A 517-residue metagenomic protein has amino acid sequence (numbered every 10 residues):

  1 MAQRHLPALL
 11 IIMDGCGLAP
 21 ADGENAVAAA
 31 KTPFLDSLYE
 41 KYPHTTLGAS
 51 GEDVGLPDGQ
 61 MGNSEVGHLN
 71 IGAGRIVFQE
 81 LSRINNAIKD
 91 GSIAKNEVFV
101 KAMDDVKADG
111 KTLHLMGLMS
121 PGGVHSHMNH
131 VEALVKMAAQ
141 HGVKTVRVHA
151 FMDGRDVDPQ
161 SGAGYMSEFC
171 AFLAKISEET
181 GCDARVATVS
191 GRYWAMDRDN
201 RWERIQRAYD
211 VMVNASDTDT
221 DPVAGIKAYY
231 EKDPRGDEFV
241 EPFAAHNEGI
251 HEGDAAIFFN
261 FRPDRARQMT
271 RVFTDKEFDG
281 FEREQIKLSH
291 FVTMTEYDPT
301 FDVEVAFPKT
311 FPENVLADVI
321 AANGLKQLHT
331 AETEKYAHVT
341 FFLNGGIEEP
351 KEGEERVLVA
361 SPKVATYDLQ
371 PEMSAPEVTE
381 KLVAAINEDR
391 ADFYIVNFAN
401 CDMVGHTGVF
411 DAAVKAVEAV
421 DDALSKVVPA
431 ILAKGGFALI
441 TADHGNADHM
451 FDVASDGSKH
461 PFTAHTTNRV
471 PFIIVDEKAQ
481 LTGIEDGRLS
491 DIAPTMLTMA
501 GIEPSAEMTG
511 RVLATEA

Functional and structural regions predicted by a protein language model:
M1-A517: Feature captures the catalytic ectodomains and active-site-proximal regions of enzymes that hydrolyze or transfer
